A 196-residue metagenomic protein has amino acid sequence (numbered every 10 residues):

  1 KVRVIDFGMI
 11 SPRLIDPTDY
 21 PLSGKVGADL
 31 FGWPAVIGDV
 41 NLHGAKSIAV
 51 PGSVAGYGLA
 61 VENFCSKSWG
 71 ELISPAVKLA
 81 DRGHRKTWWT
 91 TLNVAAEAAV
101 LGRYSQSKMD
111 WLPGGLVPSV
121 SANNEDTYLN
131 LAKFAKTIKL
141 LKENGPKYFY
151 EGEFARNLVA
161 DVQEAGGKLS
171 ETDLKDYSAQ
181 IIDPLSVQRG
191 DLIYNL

Functional and structural regions predicted by a protein language model:
K1-N144, F149-E151, A155-L196: Noncatalytic scaffold domains of N-terminal-nucleophile
